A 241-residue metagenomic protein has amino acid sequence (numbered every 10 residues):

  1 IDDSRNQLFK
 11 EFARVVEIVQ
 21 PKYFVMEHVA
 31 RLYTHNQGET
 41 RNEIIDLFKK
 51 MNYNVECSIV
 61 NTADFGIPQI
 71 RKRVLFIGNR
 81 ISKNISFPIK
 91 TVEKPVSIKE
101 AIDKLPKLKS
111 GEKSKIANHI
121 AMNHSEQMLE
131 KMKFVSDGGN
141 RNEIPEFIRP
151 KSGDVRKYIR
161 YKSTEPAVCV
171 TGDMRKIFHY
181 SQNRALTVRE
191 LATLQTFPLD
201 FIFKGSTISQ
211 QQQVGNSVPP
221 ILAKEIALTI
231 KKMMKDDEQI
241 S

Functional and structural regions predicted by a protein language model:
I1-V155: Class I S-adenosyl-L-methionine
A117-S241: C-terminal target-recognition/interaction regions appended to catalytic cores
